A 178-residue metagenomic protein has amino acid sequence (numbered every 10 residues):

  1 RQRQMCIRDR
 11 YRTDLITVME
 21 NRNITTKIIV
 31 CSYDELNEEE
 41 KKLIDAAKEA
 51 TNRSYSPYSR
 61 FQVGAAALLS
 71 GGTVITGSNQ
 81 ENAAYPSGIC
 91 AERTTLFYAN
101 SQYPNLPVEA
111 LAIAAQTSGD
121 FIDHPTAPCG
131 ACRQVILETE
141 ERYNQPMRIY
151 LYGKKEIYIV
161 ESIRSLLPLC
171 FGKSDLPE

Functional and structural regions predicted by a protein language model:
R1-I7: Short, small-residue-biased leader/transition segments that mark boundaries at the very start of proteins
R3, V63, M147: Change "...and in nucleic-acid phosphodiester-cleaving endonucleases..." to "...and in nucleic-acid processing enzymes
L15-A46: Short, compositionally biased leader-like segments
I44-P57: Beta-lactamase-like hydrolase cores
R60-L69, Y150: Short beta-strand scaffold segments in enzyme catalytic cores
T76-D175: Zn2+-dependent cytidine deaminase-like catalytic core
